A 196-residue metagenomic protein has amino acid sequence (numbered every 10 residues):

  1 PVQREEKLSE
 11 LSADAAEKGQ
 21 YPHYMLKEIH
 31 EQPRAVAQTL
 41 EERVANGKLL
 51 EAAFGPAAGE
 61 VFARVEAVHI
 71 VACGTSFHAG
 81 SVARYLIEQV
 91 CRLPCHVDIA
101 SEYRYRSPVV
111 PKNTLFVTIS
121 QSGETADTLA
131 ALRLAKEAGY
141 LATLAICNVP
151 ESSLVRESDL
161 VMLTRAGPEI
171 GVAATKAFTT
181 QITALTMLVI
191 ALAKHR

Functional and structural regions predicted by a protein language model:
P1-E66, S76, R84-Y85, Q89-C91 (+1 more regions): N-terminal segments that mediate ammonia production and transfer in glutamine-dependent amidotransferase systems
E60-R196: Glycine-rich phosphate-binding loops that contact phosphosugars or nucleotide phosphates
